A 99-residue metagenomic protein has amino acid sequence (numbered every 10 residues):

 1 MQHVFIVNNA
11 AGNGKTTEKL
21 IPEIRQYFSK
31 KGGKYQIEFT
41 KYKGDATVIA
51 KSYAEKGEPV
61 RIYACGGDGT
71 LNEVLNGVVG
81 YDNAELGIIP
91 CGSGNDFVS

Functional and structural regions predicted by a protein language model:
M1-I62: ATP/NTP phosphate-donor binding region
N9, C65-G67, C91: Glycine-rich beta-strand-to-loop/alpha-helix junction loops that act as flexible
A11, L71, S93: Short, glycine/acidic-enriched loop or turn micro-motifs at the edges of active sites
T16, E73-L75, F97-S99: Short glycine-/acidic-enriched loop or helix-start segments at secondary-structure transitions that form or flank
S29-G32, G80-A84: Short helix-capping segments at alpha-helix termini
I62-G66, E85: Short coil/turn segments at secondary-structure boundaries
T70-N83: Short Gly/Thr/Asp-enriched flexible loops that form oxyanion-binding sites at enzyme active sites
Y81-S99: Short, acidic/small-residue loops that bind anionic groups at enzyme active sites
